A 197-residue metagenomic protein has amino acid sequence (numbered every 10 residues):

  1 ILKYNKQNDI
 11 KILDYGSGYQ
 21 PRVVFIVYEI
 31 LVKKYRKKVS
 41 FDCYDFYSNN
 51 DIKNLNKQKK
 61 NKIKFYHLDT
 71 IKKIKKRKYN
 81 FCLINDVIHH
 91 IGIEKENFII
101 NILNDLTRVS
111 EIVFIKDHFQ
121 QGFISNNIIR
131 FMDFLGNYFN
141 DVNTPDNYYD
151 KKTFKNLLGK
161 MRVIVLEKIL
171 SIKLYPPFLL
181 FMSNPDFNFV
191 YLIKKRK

Functional and structural regions predicted by a protein language model:
I1-N5, D9-K62, H67-K73, N97 (+1 more regions): Class I (Rossmann-like) S-adenosyl-L-methionine-dependent methyltransferase catalytic domain, capturing the SAM-binding
Y79: Alpha/beta-hydrolase fold active-site loops
L83: A conserved beta-strand element that flanks and buttresses the S-adenosyl-L-methionine
D86-H90: Short catalytic micro-motifs in class I SAM-dependent methyltransferases
I91-D105: A short, conserved alpha-helix within the catalytic core of class I
D105-L106, L157: Alpha-helical scaffold elements within enzyme catalytic domains, especially in hydrolases
R108-V113: Short glycine-dipeptide loop
